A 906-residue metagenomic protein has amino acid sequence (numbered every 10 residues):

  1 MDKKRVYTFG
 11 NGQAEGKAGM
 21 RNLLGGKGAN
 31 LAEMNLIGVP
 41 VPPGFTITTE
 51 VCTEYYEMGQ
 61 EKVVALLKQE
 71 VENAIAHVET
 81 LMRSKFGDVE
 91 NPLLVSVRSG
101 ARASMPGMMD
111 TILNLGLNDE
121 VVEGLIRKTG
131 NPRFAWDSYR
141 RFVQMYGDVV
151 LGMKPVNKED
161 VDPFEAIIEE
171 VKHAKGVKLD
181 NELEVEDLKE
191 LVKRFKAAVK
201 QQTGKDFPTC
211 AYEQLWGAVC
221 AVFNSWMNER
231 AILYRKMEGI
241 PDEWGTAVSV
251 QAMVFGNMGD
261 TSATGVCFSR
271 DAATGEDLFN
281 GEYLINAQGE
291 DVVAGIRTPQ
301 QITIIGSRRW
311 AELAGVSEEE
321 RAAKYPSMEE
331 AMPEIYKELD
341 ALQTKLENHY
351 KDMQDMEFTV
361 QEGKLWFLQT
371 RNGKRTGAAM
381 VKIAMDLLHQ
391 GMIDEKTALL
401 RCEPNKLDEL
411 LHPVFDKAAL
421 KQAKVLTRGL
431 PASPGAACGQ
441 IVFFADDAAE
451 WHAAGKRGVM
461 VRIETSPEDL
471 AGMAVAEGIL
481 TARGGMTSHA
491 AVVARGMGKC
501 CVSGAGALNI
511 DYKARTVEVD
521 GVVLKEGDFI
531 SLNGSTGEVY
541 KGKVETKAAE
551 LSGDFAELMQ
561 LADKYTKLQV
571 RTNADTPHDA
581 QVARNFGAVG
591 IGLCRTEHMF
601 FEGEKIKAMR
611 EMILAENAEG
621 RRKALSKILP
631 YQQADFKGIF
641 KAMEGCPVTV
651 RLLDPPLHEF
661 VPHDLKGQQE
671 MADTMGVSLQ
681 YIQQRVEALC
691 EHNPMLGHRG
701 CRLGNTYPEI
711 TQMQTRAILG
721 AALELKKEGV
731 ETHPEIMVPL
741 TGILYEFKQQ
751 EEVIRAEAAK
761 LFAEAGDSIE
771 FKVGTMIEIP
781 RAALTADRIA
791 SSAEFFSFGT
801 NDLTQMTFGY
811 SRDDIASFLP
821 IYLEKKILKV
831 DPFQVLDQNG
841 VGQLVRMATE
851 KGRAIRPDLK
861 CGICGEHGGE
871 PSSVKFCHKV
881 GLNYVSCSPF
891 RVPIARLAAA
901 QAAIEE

Functional and structural regions predicted by a protein language model:
M1-A423, P431, K456-V459, S466-A471 (+10 more regions): Nucleotide/phosphate-binding sheet-loop regions of phosphoryl- and nucleotidyl-transfer enzymes
G16-R21, S433-V475, V841-D858: C-terminal accessory/binding modules appended to enzymatic or scaffolding proteins
F45, A482-G484, S503-G506, C594 (+2 more regions): Short beta->alpha connector loops at strand-helix junctions that form conserved, small/polar/Pro-enriched
N73, M237, L399-W451, K456-G458 (+5 more regions): Long, charged amphipathic helices and adjacent flexible linkers at domain junctions
R98-S99, L551-D554, L561-E906: Conserved alpha/beta-domain cores
S249, V442, V459-V461, L480 (+3 more regions): Structural motif
E477-R483, C501, G862: A short, small-residue-rich loop immediately preceding and capping a beta-strand
A507-Y540, E545: S4-like RNA-binding module at protein N-termini
